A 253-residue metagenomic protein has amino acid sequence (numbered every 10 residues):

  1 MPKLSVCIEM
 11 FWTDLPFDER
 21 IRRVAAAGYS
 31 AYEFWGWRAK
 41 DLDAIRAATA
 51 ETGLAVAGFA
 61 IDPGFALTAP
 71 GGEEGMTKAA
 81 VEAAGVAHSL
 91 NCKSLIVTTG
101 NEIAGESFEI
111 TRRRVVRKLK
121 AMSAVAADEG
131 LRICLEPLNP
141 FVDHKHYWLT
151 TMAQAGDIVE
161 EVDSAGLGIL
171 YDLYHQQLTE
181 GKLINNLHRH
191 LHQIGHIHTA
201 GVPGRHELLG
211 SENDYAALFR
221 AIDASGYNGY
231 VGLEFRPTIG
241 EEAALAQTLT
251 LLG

Functional and structural regions predicted by a protein language model:
M1-G28, N91-K93, L149-Y171, H175-G253: Histidine-acidic metal/acid-base catalytic patches
M1-M10, V56-L67, T99-I103, V142: N-terminal small/glycine-rich loop or linker at the start of catalytic domains across soluble metabolic enzymes
S30-A39: A short beta-strand-loop structural module common to alpha/beta enzyme folds
E33, G58-A60, I96, C134 (+2 more regions): Conserved beta-strand positions in the central sheet of alpha/beta enzyme cores
W37, G100, L138, V202 (+1 more regions): Flexible loop residues that form catalytic and substrate-binding hotspots at small-molecule/glycan-binding clefts
R38-A50, G105: Active-site-adjacent beta->alpha loops and helix N-cap segments on the catalytic face of soluble alpha/beta enzymes
A66-G168, L178: Active-site acidic/histidine proton-transfer and metal-coordination neighborhood in alpha/beta enzyme cores
